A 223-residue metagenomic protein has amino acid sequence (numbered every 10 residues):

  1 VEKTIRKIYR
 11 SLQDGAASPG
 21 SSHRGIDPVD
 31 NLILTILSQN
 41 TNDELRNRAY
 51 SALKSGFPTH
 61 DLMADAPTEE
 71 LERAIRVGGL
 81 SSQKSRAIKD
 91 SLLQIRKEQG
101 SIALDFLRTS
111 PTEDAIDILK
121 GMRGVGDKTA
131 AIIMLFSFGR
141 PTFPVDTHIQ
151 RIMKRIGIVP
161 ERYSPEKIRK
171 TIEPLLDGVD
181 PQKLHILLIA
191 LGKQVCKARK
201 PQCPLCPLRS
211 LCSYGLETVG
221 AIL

Functional and structural regions predicted by a protein language model:
E2-L223: Catalytic cores of DNA base-excision repair glycosylases
